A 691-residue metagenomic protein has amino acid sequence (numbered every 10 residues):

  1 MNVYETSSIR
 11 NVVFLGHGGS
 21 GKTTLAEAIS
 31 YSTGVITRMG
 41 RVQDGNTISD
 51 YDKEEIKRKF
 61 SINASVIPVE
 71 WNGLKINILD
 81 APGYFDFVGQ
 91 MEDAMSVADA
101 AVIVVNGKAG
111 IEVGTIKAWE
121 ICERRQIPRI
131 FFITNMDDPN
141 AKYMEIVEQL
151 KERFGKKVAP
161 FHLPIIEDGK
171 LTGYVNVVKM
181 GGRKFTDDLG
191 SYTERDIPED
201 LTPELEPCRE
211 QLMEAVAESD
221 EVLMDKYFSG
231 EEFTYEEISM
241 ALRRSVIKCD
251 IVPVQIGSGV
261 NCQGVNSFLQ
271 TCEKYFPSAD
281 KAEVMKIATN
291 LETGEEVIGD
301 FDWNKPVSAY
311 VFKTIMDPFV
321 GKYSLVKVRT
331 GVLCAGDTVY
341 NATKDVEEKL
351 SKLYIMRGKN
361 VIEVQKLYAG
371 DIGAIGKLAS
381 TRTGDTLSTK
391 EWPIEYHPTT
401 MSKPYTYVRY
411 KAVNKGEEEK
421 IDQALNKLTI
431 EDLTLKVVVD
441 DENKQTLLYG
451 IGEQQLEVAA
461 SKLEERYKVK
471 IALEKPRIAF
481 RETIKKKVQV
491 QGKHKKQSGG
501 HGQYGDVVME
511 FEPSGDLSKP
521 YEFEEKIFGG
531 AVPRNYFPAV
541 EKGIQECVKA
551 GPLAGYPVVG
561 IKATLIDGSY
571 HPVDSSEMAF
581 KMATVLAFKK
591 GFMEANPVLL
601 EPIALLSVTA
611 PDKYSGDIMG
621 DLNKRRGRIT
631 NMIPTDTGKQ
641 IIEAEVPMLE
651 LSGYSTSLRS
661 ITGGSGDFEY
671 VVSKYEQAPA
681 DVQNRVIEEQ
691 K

Functional and structural regions predicted by a protein language model:
M1-K691: Structural and coupling elements of P-loop NTPases
